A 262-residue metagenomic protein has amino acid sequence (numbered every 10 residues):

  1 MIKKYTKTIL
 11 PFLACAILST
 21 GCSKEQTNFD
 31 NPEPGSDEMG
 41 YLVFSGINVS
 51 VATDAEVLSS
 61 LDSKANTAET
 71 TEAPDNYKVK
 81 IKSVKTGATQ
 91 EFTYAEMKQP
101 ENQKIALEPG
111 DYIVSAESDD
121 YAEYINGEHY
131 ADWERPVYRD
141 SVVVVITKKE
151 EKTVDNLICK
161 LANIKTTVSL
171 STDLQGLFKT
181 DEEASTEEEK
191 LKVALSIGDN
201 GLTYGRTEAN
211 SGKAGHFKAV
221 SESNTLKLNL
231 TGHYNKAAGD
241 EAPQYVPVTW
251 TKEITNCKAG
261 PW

Functional and structural regions predicted by a protein language model:
M1-G21: Sec-dependent bacterial lipoprotein signal peptides
C22-A209, K213-W262: Sec-type signal peptide cleavage vicinity
